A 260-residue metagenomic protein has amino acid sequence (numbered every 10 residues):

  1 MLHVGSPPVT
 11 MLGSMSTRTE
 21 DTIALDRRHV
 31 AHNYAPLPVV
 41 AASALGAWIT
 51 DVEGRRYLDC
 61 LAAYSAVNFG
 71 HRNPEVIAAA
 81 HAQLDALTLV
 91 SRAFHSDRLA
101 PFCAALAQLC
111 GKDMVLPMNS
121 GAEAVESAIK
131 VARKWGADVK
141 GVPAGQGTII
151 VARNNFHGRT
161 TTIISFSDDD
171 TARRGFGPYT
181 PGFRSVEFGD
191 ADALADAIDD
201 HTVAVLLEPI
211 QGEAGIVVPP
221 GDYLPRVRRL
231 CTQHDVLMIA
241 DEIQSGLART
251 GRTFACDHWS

Functional and structural regions predicted by a protein language model:
P8-S260: Conserved N-terminal phosphate-binding loop of PLP-dependent enzymes in the Aspartate aminotransferase
